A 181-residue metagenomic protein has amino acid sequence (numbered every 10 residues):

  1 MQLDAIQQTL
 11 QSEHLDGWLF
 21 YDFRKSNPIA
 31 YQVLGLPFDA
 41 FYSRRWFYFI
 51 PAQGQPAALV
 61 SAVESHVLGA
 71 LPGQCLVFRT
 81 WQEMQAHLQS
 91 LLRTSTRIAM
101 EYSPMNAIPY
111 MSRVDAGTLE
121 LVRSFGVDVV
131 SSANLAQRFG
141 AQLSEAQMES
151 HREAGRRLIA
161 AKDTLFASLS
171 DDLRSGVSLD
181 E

Functional and structural regions predicted by a protein language model:
M1-S90, Q147: N-terminal accessory/capping or targeting/presequence segment of soluble
L3-D4, E83-E181: Flexible, acidic/His-enriched mid-domain "rim/lid" segments that flank
